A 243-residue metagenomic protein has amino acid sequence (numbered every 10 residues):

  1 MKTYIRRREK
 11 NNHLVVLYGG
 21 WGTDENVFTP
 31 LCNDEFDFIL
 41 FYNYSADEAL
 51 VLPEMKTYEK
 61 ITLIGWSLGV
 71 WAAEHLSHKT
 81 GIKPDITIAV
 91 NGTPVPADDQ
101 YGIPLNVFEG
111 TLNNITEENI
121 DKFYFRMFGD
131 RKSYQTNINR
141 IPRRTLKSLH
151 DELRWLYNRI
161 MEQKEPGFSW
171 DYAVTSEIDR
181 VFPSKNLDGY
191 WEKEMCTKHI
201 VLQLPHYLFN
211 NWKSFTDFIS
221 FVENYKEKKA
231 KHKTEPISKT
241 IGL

Functional and structural regions predicted by a protein language model:
M1-E48: Conserved HGGG/HGGXW glycine-rich cap/lid loop of the alpha/beta-hydrolase fold
G65-G69, A73: Gly/Ala-rich beta-loop-alpha elbow adjacent to hydrolase catalytic centers
H78-N114, W212: Flexible "cap/lid" loop of the alpha/beta hydrolase fold
E117-Y157: Conserved alpha/beta-hydrolase catalytic His-Asp/Glu region
A173-T175: Short beta-strand/loop motif that positions the catalytic acidic residue of the alpha/beta-hydrolase fold
E177-R180, Q203-P205: Acidic beta-to-alpha connecting loop that harbors the catalytic carboxylate
R180-N186: Conserved alpha/beta-hydrolase "acid-adjacent" motif
I200-D217: Catalytic histidine-centered segment of alpha/beta-hydrolase-like enzymes
